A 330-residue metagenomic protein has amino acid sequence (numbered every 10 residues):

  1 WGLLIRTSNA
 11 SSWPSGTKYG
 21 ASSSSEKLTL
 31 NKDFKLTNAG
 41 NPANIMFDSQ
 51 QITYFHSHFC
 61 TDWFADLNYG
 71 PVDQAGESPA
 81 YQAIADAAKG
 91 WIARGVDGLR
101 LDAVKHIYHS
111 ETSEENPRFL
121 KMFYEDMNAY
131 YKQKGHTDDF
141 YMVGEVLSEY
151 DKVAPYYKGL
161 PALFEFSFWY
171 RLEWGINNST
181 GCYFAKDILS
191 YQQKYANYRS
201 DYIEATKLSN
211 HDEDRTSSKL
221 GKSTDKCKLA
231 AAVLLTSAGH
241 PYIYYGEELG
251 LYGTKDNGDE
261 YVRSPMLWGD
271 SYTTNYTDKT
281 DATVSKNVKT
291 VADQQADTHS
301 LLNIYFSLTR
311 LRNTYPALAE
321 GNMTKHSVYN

Functional and structural regions predicted by a protein language model:
W1-A75, A93, V104-G159: Acidic/aromatic-lined carbohydrate-recognition and catalytic surfaces of CAZymes acting on diverse glycans
C60-Y81, V104-P117, E173-C182, E213-K222 (+1 more regions): The substrate-binding groove and active-site-proximal loops of carbohydrate-active enzymes, especially glycoside
Q74-R94, D225-A231: Short, acidic/polar
A88-K89, P117-N128, I188-Q193, A231 (+1 more regions): Generic structural signal for well-ordered alpha-helices, preferentially at hydrophobic/aromatic core positions
V96, V104, G239-H240: A structural motif
N128-R215, T236, P265-T283: Glycan-recognition surfaces
Y131-H136, D201, K207-N210, R215 (+1 more regions): Loop/helix patches that line or flank the sugar-binding groove of alpha-linked glycan CAZymes
